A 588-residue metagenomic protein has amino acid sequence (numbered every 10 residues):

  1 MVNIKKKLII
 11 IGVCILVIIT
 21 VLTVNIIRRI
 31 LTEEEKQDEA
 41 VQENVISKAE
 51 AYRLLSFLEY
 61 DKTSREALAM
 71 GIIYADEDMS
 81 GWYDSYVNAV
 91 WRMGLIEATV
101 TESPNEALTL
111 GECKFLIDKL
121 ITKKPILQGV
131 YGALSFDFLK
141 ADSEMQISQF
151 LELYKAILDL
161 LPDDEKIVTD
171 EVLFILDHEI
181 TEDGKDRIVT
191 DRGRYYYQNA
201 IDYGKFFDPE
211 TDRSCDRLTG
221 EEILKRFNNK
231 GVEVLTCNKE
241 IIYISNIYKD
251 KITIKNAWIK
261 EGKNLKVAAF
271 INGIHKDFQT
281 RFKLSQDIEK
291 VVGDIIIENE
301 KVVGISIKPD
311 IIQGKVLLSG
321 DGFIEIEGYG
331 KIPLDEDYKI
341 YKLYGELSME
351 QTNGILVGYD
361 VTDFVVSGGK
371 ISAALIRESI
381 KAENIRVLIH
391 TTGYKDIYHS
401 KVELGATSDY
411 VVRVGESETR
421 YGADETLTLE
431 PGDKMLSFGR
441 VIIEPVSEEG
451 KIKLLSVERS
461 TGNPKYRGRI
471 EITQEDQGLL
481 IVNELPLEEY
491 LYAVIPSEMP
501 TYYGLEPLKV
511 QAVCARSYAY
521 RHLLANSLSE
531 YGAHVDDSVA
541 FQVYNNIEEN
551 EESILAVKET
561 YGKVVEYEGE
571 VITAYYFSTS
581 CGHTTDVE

Functional and structural regions predicted by a protein language model:
N3-I10, L22-G184, V189-N199, S214-R217 (+3 more regions): Feature responds to low-complexity, polar/acidic, surface-exposed segments characteristic of secreted/exported proteins
L68-M79, N105, E378-I380, E530-N546: Acidic helix-start/capping segments at beta-turn-to-alpha-helix junctions
A69-G71, D250, A268-I271, D337-K339 (+1 more regions): Acidic/histidine-rich, surface-exposed loop or edge segments in extracytoplasmic proteins
I121, P125, S148-G193, D212-Y329 (+1 more regions): Short, flexible, surface-exposed loop segments at domain boundaries
R194-G204, I274-Q279, G330-K339: A short macromolecule-binding patch
N384, P500-E588: Extended substrate/cofactor- or partner-recognition/assembly subdomains adjacent to catalytic sites in enzymes
L388-S408: Surface-exposed beta-strand/loop patches in extracellular or lumenal glycoproteins
V411-E488: A contiguous strand-loop segment
